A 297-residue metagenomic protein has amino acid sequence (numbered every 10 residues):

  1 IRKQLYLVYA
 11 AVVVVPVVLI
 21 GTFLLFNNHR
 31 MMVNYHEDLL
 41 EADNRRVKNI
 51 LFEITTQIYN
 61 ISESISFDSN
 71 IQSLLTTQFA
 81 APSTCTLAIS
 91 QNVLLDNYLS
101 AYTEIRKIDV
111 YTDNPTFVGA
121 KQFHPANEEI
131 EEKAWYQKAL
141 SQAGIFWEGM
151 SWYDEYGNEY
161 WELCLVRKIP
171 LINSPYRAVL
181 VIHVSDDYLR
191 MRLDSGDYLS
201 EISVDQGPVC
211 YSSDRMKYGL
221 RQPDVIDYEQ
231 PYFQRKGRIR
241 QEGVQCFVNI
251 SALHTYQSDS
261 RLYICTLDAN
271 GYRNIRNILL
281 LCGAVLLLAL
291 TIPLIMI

Functional and structural regions predicted by a protein language model:
I1-R30, N34: Extreme N-terminal signal-anchor transmembrane helix of membrane signaling/transducer proteins, especially in bacteria
V8, L25, L281-C282, A289-I297: Cytosolic-side ends of inner-membrane transmembrane helices, especially those that anchor bacterial signal-transduction
Y9, F26-Y59, P82-T86: Juxtamembrane membrane-water interface segments immediately C-terminal to a transmembrane helix
E41, I54-S90, V110-F123: Extracellular/periplasmic ligand-binding regions of membrane signal-transduction receptors
T84-I89, K121-Y153, D194, L199 (+1 more regions): Extracytoplasmic/periplasmic sensor domains and loops in membrane signaling proteins
S90-L99, P175-K217: Solvent-exposed, extracytoplasmic
S100-K107, D113-V184, R192: Extracytoplasmic/periplasmic ligand-binding sensor regions of membrane-associated signaling proteins
C164-D186, Q241-L279: Short, hydrophobic beta-strand elements of compact beta-sandwich sensory domains
